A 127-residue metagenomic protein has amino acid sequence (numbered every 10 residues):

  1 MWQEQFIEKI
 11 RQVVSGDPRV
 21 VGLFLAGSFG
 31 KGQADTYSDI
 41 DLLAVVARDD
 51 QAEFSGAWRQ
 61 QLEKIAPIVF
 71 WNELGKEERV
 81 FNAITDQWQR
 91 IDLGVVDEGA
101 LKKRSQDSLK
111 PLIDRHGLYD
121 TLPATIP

Functional and structural regions predicted by a protein language model:
M1-L23: Helical scaffold of the NTase/Pol beta-like nucleotidyltransferase catalytic core
Q3, F54-S55, N72: Charged, low-complexity, helix-prone segments enriched in Lys/Glu/Asp/Gln
I7-E8, S55-E63: Generic detector of well-ordered alpha-helical segments enriched in charged/polar residues, highlighting helical
V13-G16, G32-T36, N82-A83: Short secondary-structure boundary/capping segments within folded domains
R19, S38, Q89: Residue-level signal for beta-strand positions within conserved beta-sheet cores that form or flank
G27-R59: Catalytic metal-binding acidic patch
Q60-P127: Conserved NTP/Mg2+-binding pocket subregion across the NTase superfamily
